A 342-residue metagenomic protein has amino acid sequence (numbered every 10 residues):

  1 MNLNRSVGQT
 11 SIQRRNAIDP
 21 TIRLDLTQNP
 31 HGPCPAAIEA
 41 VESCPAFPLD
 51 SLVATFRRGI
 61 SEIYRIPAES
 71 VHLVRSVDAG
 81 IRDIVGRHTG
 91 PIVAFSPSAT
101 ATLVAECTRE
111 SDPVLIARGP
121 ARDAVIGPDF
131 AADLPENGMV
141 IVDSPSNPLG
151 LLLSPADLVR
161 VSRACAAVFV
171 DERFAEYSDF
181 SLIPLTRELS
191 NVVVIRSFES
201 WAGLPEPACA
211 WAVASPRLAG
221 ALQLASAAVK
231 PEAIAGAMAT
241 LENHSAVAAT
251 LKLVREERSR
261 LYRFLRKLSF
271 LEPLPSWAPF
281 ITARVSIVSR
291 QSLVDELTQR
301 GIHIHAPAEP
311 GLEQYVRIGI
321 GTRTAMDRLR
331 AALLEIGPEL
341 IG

Functional and structural regions predicted by a protein language model:
M1-S51, G59-E62: N-terminal "arm"/small-domain region of PLP-dependent enzymes with the aminotransferase-like
P33-C34, N191-K267, E272-P273: PLP-dependent aminotransferase class I/II
E39-A79, E257-R260: Conserved N-terminal alpha-helix of the aminotransferase class I/II PLP-enzyme fold
A54, A68-I92, A101, A210: Conserved beta-loop-alpha segment that forms the PLP phosphate-binding cup at the N-terminus of a helix
G86-D143: PLP-dependent aminotransferase-like
R118-E176: Active-site phosphate-binding strand-loop segment of PLP-dependent enzymes
R255, L265-R300, V316: Conserved PLP-binding catalytic core of the aspartate aminotransferase-like
Q299-R300, P310-G342: PLP-dependent enzyme catalytic core of the Aspartate aminotransferase-like
